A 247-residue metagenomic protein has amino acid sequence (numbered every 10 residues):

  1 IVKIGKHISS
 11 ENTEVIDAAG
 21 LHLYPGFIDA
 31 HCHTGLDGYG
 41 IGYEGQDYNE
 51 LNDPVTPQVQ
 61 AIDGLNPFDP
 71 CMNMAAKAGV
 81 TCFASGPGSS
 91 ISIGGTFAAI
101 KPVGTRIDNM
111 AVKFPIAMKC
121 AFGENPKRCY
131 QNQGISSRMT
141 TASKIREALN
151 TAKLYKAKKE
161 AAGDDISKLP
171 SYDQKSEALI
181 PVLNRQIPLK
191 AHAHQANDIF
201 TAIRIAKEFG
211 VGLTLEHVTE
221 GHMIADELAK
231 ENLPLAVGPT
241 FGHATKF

Functional and structural regions predicted by a protein language model:
I1-Y24: Histidine-rich, glycine-flanked metal-binding segment
L21-Y43: Di-metal (Zn2+ and/or Mg2+/Mn2+) metal-binding site signature of metallo-dependent hydrolases with the MBL/beta-CASP
G26, I224-D226, A244-F247: Short, charged, surface-exposed secondary-structure boundary motifs
I41-L65, R106, A121, P126 (+3 more regions): Active-site gating loops and adjacent loop-to-helix segments of metal-dependent hydrolytic enzymes
C71, A76-T214: Polyanionic/metal-chelating signatures
A206-G212, A229-A236: Glycine-enriched alpha-helix->loop->beta-strand junction motifs that scaffold or abut catalytic
V218-E220, G238-A244: Short, acidic/turn-prone active-site loops that include or flank metal/cofactor- and phosphate-binding residues
E220-E231: Active-site-adjacent beta->alpha loops and helix N-cap segments on the catalytic face of soluble alpha/beta enzymes
